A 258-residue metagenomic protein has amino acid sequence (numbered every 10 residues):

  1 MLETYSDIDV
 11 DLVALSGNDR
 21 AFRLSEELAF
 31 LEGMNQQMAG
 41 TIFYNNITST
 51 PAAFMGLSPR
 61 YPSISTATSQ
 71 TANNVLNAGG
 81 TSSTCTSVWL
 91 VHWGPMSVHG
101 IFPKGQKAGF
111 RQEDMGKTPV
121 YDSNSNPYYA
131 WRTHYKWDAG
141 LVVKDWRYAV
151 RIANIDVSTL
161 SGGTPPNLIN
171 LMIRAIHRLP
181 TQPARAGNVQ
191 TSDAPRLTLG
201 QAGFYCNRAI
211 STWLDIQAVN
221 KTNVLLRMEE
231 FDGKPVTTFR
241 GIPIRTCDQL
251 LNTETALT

Functional and structural regions predicted by a protein language model:
M1-T258: Core alpha/beta structural scaffold of self-assembling particle/tube/pore-forming proteins
